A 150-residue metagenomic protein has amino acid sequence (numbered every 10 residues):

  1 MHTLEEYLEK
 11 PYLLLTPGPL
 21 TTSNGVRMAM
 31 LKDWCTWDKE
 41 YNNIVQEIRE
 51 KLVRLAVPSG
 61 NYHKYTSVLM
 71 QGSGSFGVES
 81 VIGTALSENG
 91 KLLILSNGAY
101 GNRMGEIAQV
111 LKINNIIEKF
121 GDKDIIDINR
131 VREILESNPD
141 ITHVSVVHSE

Functional and structural regions predicted by a protein language model:
M1-K39: N-terminal "arm"/small-domain region of PLP-dependent enzymes with the aminotransferase-like
P19-L20, G72-S75, N97-G101, G121 (+1 more regions): Short glycine-enriched loops at secondary-structure junctions
A29-S80, A99, R103-Q109: Conserved N-terminal alpha-helix of the aminotransferase class I/II PLP-enzyme fold
L69, E118-D124: Short beta->alpha junction loops
A85-N102: Conserved PLP-anchoring active-site segment centered on the Schiff-base-forming lysine
R103-N114, G121, N129, E133-I134: Active-site-proximal loop->helix
I126-E150: Active-site phosphate-binding strand-loop segment of PLP-dependent enzymes
